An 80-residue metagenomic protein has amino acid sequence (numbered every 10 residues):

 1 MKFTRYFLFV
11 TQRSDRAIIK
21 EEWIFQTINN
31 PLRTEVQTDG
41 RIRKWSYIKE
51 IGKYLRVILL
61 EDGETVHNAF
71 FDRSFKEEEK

Functional and structural regions predicted by a protein language model:
M1-K80: Ribonuclease/tRNase effector modules and their secretory precursors
